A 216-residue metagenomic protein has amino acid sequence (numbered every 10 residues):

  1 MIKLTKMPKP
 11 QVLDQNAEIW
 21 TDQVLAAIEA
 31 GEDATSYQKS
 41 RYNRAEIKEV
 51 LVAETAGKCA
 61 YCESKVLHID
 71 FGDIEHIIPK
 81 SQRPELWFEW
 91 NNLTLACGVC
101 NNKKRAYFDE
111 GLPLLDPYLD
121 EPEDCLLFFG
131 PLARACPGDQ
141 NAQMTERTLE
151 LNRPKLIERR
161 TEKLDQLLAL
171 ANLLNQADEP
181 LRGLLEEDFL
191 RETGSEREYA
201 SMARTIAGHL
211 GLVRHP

Functional and structural regions predicted by a protein language model:
M1-D14: Extended, low-complexity, charged intrinsically disordered regions
Q11-Y61, Q82-W87: Short, charged surface segments at domain edges that flank catalytic/cofactor-binding sites
Y61-L95, Y107-D124: Histidine-centered nuclease catalytic patch
G98: Conserved active-site neighborhood of enzyme catalytic/cofactor-binding cores
N101: Polymerase palm active-site segment centered on the conserved acidic dipeptide of motif C
K104-Q176: Conserved, surface-exposed functional patches that form binding/active-site neighborhoods
E146-P216: C-terminal, charged low-complexity interaction regions
